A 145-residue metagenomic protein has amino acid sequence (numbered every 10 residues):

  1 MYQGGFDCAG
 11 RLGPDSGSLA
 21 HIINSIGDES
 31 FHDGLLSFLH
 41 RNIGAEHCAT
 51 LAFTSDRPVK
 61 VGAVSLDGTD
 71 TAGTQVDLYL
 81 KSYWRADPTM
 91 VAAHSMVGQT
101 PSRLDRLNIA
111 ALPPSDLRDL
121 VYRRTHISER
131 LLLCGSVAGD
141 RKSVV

Functional and structural regions predicted by a protein language model:
Y2-G10, P14-S143: Regulatory input/activation interfaces that engage signals or partners
